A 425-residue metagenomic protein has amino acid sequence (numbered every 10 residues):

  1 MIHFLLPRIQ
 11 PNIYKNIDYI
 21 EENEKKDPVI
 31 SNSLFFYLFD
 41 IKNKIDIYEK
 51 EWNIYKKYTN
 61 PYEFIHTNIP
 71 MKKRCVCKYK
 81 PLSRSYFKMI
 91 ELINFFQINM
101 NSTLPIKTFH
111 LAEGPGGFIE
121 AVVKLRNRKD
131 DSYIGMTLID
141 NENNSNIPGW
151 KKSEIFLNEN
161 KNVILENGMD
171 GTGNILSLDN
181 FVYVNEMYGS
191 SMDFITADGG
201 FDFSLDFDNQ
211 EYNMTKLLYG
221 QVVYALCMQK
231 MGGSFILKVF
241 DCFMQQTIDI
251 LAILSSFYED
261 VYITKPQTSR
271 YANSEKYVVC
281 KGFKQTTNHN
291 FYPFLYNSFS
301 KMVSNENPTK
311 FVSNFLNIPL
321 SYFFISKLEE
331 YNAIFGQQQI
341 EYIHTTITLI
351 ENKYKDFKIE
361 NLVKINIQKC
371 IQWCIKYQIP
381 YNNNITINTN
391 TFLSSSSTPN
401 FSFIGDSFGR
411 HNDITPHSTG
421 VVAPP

Functional and structural regions predicted by a protein language model:
M1-M187, F311-T415: Intrinsically disordered, low-complexity glycine/charged-rich regulatory or linker segments that flank or connect
N68-K73, A197-Q210: Gly-rich Lys/Arg/Thr-decorated short loops/hinges at beta-loop-alpha junctions or inter-strand turns that position
K107-A112, S132-G135, T196, S234-K238 (+2 more regions): Beta-strand cores of modular interaction/reader domains in eukaryotic scaffold and signaling proteins, especially PDZ
E113-F118, L138-N141, G200-D202, D241-C242 (+2 more regions): Conserved beta-strand elements of beta-rich interaction domains across eukaryotes, especially beta-propellers
G117-V123, N144-G149, D206-D208, Q245-L251 (+1 more regions): A short acidic (Asp/Glu
N180-T196, F203: A short acidic, Gly/Pro-enriched loop at the edge of an enzyme's catalytic core that lines a small-molecule cofactor
D208-I263: Conserved Class I SAM-dependent methyltransferase catalytic core
D249-N305: Class I S-adenosyl-L-methionine
